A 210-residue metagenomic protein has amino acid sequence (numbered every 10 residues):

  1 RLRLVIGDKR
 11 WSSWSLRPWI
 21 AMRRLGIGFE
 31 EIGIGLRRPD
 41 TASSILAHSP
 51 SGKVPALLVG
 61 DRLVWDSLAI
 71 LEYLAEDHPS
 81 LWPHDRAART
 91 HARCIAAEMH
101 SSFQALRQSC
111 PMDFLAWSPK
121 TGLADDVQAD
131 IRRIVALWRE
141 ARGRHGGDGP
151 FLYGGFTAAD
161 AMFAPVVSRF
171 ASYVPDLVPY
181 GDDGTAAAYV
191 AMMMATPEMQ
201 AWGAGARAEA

Functional and structural regions predicted by a protein language model:
R1-L123: GST-like domain detector, emphasizing the conserved glutathione-binding G-site in the N-terminal thioredoxin-like
M99, F103-A195: GST-like fold's C-terminal all-alpha helical module
W202-A210: Terminal-tail/helix-coil boundary detector
